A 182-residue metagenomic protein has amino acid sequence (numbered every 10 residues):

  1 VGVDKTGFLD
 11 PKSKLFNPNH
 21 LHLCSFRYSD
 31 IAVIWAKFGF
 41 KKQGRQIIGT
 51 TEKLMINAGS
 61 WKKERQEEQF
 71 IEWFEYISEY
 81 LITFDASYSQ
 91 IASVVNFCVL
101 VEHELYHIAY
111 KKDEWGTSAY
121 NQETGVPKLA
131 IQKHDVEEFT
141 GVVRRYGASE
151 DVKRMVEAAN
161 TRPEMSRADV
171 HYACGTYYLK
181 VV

Functional and structural regions predicted by a protein language model:
V1, K5, K12-I31, W35-I91 (+1 more regions): Metalloprotease/metallohydrolase-associated module, dominated by Zn2+-dependent proteases
S93-V99: A short glycine-leucine-enriched loop at secondary-structure breakpoints that most characteristically corresponds
V99-K111: Active-site recognition of the HExxH zinc-binding catalytic motif
